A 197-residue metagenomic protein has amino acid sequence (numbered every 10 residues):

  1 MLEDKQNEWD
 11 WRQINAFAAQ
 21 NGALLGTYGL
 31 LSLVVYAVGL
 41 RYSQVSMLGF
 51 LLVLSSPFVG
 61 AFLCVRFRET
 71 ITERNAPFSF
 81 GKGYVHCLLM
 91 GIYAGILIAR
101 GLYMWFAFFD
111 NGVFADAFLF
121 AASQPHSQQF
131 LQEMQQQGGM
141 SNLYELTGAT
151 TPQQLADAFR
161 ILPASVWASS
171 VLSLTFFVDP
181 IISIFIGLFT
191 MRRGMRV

Functional and structural regions predicted by a protein language model:
M1-P77: Transmembrane alpha-helical insertion/packing segments
A16-Q20, L24, V85-I98: Alpha-helical transmembrane segments of multi-pass membrane proteins
P57-A61, V178-S183: Hydrophobic cores of alpha-helical transmembrane segments in multi-pass inner/ER membrane proteins, independent
T70-I92: Alpha-helical transmembrane segments with an aromatic anchor "belt"
R100-M140: Functional transmembrane-helix hotspots
L146-F177: Individual transmembrane alpha-helix segments
P180-V197: Juxtamembrane interface at the cytosolic side of transmembrane helices
